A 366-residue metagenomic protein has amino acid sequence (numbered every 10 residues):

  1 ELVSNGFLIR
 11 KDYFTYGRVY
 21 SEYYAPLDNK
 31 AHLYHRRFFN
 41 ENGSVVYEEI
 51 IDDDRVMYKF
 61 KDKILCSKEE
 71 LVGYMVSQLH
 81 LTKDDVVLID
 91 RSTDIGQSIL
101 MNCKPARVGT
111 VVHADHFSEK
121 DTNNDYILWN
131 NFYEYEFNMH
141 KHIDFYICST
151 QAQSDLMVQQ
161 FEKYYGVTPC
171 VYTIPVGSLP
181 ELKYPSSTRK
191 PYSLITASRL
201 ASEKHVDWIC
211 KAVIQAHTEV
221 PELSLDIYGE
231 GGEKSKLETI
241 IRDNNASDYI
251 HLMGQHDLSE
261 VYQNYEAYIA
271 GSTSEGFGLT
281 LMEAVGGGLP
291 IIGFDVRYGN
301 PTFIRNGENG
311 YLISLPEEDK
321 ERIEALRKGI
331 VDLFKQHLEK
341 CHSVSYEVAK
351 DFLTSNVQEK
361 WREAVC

Functional and structural regions predicted by a protein language model:
K141-T168: A short, active-site helix/loop in glycosyltransferases that binds the activated sugar's phosphate group
Y192, T196-Q215, G232-S235: A conserved mid-protein helix/loop that constitutes part of the nucleotide-sugar donor-binding site
K236-Q255: Nucleotide-activated donor-binding/catalytic signature segment of Leloir-type glycosyltransferases, i.e., the conserved
Q255-H256, E260-Y265: Short alpha-helical donor nucleotide-sugar binding micro-motif in glycosyltransferases
T273: Aromatic "clamp/platform" in nucleotide-sugar-dependent glycosyltransferases that forms part of the donor/acceptor
P290-F294: Short hydrophobic beta-strand element within catalytic cores of glycosyltransferases and related nucleotide-activated
P301-V331: Change "using UDP/GDP/dTDP sugars" to "using nucleotide sugars
E324, K335-V365: A charged, aromatic-enriched C-terminal amphipathic alpha-helix characteristic of glycosyltransferases across folds
